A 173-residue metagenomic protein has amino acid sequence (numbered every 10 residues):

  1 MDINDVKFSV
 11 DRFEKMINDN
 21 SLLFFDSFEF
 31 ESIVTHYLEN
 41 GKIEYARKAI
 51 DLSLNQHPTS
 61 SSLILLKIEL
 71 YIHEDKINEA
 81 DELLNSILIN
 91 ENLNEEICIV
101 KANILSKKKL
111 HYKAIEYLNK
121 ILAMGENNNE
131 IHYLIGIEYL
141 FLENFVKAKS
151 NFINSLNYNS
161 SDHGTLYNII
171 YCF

Functional and structural regions predicted by a protein language model:
D26-S27, S61-S62, L93-E96, N128-E130 (+2 more regions): Helix-start (N-cap) detector for alpha-helical repeat units in TPR-like alpha-solenoids, especially tetratricopeptide
T35-H36, L70, I104, E138 (+1 more regions): Residue-level signature for tetratricopeptide repeat
Q56, I89-E91, A123-G125, Y158: Structural marker of alpha-solenoid helical repeat scaffolds
